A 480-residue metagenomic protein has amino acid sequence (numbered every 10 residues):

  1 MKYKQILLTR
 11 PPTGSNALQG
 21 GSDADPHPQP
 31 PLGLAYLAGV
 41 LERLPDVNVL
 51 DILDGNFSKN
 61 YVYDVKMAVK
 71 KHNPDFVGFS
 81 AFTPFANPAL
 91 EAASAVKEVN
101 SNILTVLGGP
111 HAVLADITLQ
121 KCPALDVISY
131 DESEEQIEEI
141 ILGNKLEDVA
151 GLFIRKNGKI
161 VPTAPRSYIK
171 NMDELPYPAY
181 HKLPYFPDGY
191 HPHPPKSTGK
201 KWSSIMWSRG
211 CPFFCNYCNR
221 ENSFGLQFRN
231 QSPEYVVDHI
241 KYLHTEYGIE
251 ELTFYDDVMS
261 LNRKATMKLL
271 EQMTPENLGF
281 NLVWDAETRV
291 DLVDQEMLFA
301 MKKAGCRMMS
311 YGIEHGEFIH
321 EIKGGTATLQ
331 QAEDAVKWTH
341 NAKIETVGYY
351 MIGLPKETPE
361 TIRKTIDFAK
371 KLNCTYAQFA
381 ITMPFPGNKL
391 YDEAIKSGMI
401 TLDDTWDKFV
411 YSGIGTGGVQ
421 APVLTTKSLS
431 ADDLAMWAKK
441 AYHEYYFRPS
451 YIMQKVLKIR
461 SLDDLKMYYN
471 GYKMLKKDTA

Functional and structural regions predicted by a protein language model:
M1-L8, S15-G20, D46-V47, K66-V69 (+2 more regions): Radical SAM enzyme core and accessory elements
M1-Y3, P12-S22, L146-V149, R155-W207: N-terminal [4Fe-4S]-dependent radical SAM core
K4, L37-N171, I381-G387: Glycine-rich beta-alpha loop elements in corrinoid/cobalamin-binding modules across cobalamin-dependent enzymes
L18-L34: Glycine- and acidic-residue-enriched helix-capping/strand-helix junction motifs
Q29, A179-Y349, P359, R363 (+1 more regions): Radical SAM [4Fe-4S] cluster-binding motif and immediate context
N73-V77, I249, C374: Proline-aspartate-enriched helix->loop->beta-strand connector
T118-E135, L298, K303-M308, K364-F379: Structural recognition of alpha->loop->beta junctions
